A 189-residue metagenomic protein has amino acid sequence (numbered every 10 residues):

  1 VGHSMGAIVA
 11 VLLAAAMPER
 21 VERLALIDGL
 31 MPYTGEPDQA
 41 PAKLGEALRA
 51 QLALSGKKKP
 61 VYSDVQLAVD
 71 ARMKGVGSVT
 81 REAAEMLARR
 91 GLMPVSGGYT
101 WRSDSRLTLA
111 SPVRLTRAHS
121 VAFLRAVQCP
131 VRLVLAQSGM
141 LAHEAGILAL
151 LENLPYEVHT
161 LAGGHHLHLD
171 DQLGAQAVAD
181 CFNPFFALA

Functional and structural regions predicted by a protein language model:
V1-A40: Conserved hydrolase catalytic core segment
I27-V61: A catalytic-pocket lid/entrance helix-loop region that shapes and gates access to the active site across common
G35-A40, A145-I147, D171-L173: Short aromatic-enriched loop/helix-cap "lid" or pocket-rim segments at secondary-structure transitions that line
G56-R114: Conserved alpha/beta-hydrolase catalytic His-Asp/Glu region
A126-G164: Conserved loop-alpha-helix segment in the C-terminal half of the alpha/beta-hydrolase fold that carries the catalytic
G163-A175: Catalytic histidine-centered segment of alpha/beta-hydrolase-like enzymes
A177-A189: C-terminal alpha-helix
